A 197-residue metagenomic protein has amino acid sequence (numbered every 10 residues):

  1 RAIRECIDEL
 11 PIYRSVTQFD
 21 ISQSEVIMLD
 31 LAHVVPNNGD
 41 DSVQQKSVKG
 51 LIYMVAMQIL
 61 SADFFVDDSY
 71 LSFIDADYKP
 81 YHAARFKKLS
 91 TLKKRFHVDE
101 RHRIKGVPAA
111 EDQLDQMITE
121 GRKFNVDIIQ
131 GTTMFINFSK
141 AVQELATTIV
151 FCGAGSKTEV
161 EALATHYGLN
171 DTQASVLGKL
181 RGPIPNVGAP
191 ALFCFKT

Functional and structural regions predicted by a protein language model:
R1-T119, G182-V187, K196: P-loop NTPase motor domains
A109-E111, D115-T197: Conserved ATP-driven motor cores of ASCE-family P-loop NTPases powering translocation/secretion/packaging/pilus
